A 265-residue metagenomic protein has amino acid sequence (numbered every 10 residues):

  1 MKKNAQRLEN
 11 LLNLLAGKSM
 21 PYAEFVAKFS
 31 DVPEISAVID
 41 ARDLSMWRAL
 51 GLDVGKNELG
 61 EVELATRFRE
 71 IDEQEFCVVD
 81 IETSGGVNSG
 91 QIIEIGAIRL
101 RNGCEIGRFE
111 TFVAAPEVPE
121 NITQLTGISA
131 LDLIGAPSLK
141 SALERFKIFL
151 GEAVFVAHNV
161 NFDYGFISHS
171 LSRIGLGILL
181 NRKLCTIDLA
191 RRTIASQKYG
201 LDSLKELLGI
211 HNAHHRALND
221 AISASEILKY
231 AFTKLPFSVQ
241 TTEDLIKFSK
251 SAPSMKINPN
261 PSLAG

Functional and structural regions predicted by a protein language model:
K2-E24, D40-A41, N57-E58, V62-L64 (+1 more regions): Acidic two-metal-ion nuclease catalytic site recognized across multiple nuclease folds, prominently DnaQ/RNase D-T
E24-V38: Short helix-coil junctions and helix-kink-helix linkers
E34-K56: Charge-enriched amphipathic alpha-helical scaffolds
E63-A65, Q74-S168, R173, G177-L180 (+2 more regions): Conserved non-catalytic scaffold segment of RNase H-like nuclease domains
F68: Glycine-rich, flexible N-terminal cofactor/catalytic loop recognition
T83-G85, D188, S223: Short, glycine/acidic-enriched loop or turn micro-motifs at the edges of active sites
V154-N161, G165-L171, Y199-A264: Acidic, Mg2+-coordinating catalytic module of metal-dependent nucleases/exonucleases that use a two-metal-ion mechanism
K183-G200: Short alpha-helix plus adjacent loop in nuclease-associated cores
